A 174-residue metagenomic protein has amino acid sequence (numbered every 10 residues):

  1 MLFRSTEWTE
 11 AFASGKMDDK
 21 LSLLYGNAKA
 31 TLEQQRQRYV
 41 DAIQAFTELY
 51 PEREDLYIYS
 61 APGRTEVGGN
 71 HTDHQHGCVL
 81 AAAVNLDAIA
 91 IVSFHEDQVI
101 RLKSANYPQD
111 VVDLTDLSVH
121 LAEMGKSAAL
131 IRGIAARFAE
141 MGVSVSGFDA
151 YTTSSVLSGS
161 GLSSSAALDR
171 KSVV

Functional and structural regions predicted by a protein language model:
M1-L2, V67: Short, small-residue-biased leader/transition segments that mark boundaries at the very start of proteins
F3-S5, Q75: ATP-dependent small-molecule kinase catalytic core of the GHMP/sugar-kinase superfamily and closely related
S5-I58, L86-K171: Anion-binding (especially nucleotide phosphate/pyrophosphate-binding) glycine-rich loop and adjoining beta-alpha core
E52-D73: N-terminal amphipathic, basic-rich helices that act as targeting or association modules
T65, H71, V79, G161-S163 (+1 more regions): Gly/Ser/Thr-rich beta-alpha loop segments that engage phosphate groups in nucleotides
H76-A83: Short Gly/aromatic-enriched secondary-structure transition segments
